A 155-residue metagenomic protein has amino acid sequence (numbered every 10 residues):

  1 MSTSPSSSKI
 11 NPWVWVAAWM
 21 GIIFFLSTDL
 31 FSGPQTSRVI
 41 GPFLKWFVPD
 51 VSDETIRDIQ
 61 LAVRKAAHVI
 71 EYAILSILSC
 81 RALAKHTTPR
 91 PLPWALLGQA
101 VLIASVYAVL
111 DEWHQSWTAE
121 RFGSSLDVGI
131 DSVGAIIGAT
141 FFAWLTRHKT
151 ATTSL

Functional and structural regions predicted by a protein language model:
S2-C80: "…centered on the first transmembrane helix and the immediately adjacent amphipathic helix/loop
S2-S4, T150-L155: Short, charged juxtamembrane terminal tails flanking transmembrane helices
S7, N11-W15, A95-Q99, I103 (+2 more regions): Alpha-helical transmembrane segments of integral membrane proteins
S7-S8, H86-L92: Membrane-interface helix-boundary motifs at transmembrane edges
A18-I23, L96-S116: Small-polar-interrupted transmembrane alpha-helices in polytopic inner-membrane proteins
F31-Q35, A84-P89, S116, E120 (+2 more regions): Transmembrane helix-loop junctions in multipass membrane proteins, especially transporters and channels
E71-T87, V133-K149: Membrane-interfacial alpha-helical segments at the cytosolic side of multi-pass membrane proteins
A108-S132: Interfacial helix-loop-helix junctions of multi-pass membrane proteins
